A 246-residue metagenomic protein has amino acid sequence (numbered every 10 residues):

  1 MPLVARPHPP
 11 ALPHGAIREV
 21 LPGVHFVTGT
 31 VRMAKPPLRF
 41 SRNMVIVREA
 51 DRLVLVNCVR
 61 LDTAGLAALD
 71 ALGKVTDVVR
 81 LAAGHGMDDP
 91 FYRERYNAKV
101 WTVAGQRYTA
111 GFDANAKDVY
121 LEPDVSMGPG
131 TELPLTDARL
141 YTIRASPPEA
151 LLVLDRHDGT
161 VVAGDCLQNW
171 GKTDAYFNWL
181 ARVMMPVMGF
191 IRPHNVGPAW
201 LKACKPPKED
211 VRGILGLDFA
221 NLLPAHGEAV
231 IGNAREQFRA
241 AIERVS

Functional and structural regions predicted by a protein language model:
M1-A64, N115-M185, E209-G216: Catalytic core of the metallo-beta-lactamase
G15, L21-P22, A34, V59-R60 (+3 more regions): Cap/insert and terminal regions of metallo-dependent hydrolase folds
F26-G29, A71, P193: Generic signal for short, ordered secondary-structure residues within or immediately flanking folded domains
V47, A67-L69, G189-I191: A short alpha-helix capping/helix-coil boundary motif
A50-L53, D70-T76, F219: Short, surface-exposed connector motifs at secondary-structure boundaries
V56-V59, V79-A83, V103-A104, I143 (+2 more regions): Short His-Asn-centered micro-motif
L66-E132: Active-site HxH/HxHxD metal-binding segment of metal-dependent hydrolases
M87-D88, T109-F112, P147-E149, N169-K172 (+1 more regions): Short, well-ordered, mixed-charge alpha-helical segments that flank or form enzyme active sites
